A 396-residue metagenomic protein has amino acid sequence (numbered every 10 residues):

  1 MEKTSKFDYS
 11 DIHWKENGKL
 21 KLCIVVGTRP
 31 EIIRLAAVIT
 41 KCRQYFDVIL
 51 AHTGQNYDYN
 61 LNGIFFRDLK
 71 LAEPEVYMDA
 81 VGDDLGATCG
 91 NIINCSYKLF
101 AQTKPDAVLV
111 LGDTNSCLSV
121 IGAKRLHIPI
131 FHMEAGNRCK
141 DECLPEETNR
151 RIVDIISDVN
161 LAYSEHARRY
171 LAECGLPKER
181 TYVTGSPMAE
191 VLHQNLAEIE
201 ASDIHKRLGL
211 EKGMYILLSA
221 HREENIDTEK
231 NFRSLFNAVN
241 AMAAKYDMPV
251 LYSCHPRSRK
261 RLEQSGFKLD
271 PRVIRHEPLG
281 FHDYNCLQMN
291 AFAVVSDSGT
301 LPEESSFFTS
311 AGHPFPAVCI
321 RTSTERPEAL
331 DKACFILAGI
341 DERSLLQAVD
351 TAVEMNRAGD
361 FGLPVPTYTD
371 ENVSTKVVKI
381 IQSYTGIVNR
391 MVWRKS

Functional and structural regions predicted by a protein language model:
M1-M248, S258-S396: Nucleotide-activated sugar donor-binding and catalytic core shared by glycosyltransferases and related lipid-linked
